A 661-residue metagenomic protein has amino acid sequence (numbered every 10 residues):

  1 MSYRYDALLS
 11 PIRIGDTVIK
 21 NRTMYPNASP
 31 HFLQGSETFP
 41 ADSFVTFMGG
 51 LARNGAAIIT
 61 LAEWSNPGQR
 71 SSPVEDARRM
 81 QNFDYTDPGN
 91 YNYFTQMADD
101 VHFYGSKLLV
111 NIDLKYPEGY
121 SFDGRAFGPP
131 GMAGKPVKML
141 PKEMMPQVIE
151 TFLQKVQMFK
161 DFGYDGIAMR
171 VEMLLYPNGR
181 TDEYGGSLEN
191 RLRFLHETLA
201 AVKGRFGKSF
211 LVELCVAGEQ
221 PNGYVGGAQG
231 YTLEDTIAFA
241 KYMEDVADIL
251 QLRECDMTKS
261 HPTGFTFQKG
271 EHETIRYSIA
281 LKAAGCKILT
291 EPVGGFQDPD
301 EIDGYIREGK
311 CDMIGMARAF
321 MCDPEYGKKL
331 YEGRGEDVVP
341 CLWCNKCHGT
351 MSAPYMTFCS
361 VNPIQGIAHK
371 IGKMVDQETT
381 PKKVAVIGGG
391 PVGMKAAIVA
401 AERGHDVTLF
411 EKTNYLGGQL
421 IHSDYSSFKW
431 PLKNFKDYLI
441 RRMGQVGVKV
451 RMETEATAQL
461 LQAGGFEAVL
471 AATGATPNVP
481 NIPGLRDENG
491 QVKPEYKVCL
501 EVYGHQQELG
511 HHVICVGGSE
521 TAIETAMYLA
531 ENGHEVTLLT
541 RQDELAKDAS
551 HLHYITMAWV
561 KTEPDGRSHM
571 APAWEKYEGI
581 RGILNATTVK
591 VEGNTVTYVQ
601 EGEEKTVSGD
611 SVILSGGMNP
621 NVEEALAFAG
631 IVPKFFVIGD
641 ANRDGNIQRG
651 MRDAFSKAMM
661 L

Functional and structural regions predicted by a protein language model:
M1-I387, P391, K395-E402, D406-V407 (+2 more regions): Flavin-dependent oxidoreductase catalytic cores
L33, Q69, E118, N222 (+12 more regions): Glycine/Thr-rich phosphate-binding loops of Rossmann-like dinucleotide-binding domains
V246, C286, G309-K310, V446 (+6 more regions): Short, structured coil segments at secondary-structure junctions
G264-G270, M374-D376, P381, H422-N434 (+4 more regions): Short, contiguous acidic/charged loop-to-helix segments that flank catalytic cores in large enzymes
K310, M443-V450, E488-E495, T562-D565 (+2 more regions): A short helix-to-beta-strand connector/capping loop
L342-M356, L460-L461, F466-E488: Helix-enriched interaction subdomains in cytosolic or periplasmic regions, typified by TIR/SEFIR signaling/NADase cores
P381-L409, R451-G465, T473-I482, K493-H551 (+2 more regions): Rossmann-like dinucleotide/flavin-binding elements
D406-Q445, Y528-A586, N642: Rossmann-like dinucleotide-binding cores of NAD(P)H-dependent redox enzymes
